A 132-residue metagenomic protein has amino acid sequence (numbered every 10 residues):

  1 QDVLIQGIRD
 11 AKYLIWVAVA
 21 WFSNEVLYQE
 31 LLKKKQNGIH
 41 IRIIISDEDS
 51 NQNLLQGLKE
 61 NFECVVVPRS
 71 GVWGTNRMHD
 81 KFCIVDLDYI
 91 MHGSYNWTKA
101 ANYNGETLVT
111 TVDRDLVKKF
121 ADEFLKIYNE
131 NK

Functional and structural regions predicted by a protein language model:
Q1-D10, S23-K132: HKD-type phospholipase D/PLD-like phosphodiesterase module
V19-A20: Glycine- and other small-residue-rich loops at beta-strand/loop junctions that grip anionic moieties
